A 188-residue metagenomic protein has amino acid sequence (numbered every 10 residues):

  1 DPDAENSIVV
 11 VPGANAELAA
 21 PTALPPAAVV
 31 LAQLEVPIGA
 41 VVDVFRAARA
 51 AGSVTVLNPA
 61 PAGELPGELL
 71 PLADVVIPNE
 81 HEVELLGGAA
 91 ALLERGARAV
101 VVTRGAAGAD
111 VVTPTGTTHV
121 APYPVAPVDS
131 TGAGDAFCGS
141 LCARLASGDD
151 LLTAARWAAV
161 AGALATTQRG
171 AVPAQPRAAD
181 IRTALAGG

Functional and structural regions predicted by a protein language model:
D1-D3, T22-P25, L69-L70, L93-E94 (+2 more regions): Solvent-exposed alpha-helices and their adjacent loops that cap or buttress functional pockets in soluble metabolic
D1-L31, R182-G188: Conserved N-terminal subdomain of the carbohydrate kinase-like
V11-G13, P78, P122-Y123, R177: Active-site donor-binding loop signature of nucleotide-sugar glycosyltransferases
A14-E17, P37-I38, G63-E64, E84-L85 (+2 more regions): Short, small-residue-enriched loops and turns at beta-alpha junctions that line or gate enzyme active sites
T22, P37-R46: N-terminal active-site wall of soluble small-molecule enzyme domains
L31-P37, L57-A60: Catalytic beta/alpha-barrel core
V42, R46-H119: Conserved phosphate/ATP/ADP-binding segment of small-molecule kinases
E64, A90-G188: Conserved phosphate-binding/catalytic region of the ribokinase-like
